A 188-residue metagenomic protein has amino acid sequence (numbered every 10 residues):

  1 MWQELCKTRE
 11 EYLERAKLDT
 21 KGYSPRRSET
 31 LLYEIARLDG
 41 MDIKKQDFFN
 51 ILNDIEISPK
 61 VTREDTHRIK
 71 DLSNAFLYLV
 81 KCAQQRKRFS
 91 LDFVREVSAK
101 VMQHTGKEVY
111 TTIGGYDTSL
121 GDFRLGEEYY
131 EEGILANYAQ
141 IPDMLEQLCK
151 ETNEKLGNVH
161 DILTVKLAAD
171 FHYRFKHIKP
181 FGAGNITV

Functional and structural regions predicted by a protein language model:
M1-V188: FIC/Doc superfamily catalytic core
